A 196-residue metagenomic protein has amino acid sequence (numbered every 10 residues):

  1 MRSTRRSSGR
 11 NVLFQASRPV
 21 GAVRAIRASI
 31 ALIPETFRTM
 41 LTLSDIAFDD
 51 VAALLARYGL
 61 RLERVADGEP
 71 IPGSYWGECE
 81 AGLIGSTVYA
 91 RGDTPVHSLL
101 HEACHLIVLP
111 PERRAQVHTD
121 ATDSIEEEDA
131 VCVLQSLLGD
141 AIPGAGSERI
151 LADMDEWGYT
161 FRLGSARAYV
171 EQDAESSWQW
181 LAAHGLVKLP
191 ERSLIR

Functional and structural regions predicted by a protein language model:
R2-R10, S17-R18, R24-S29: Low-acidity, Ser/Thr- and Arg-rich intrinsically disordered low-complexity segments
I33, A103, R162, A166: Alpha-helical, largely C-terminal catalytic domains that coordinate divalent metal ions via clustered Asp/Glu/His
I33-G82, Y89-D93, L137, A141-I142: Auxiliary, metal-adjacent structural segments of Zn-dependent hydrolase domains
D45, I125-C132, G144, E148: Short, amphipathic alpha-helical segments
R91-V96, D123, E127: Secondary-structure capping and boundary motifs in well-ordered enzyme cores
H97-P110: Active-site recognition of the HExxH zinc-binding catalytic motif
V108-L137: Post-HEXXH active-site segment of zinc metalloproteases
I142-R196: Long, well-structured alpha-helical subdomains associated with metal-dependent extracellular/ecto-lumenal hydrolases
